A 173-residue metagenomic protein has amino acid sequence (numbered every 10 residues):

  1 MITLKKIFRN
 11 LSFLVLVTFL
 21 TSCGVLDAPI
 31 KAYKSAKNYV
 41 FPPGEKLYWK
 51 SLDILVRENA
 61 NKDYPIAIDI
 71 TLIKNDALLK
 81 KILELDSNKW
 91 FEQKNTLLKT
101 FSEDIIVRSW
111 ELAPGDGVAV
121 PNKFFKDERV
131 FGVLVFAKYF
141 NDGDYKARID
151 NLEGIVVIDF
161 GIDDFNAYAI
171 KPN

Functional and structural regions predicted by a protein language model:
I2-S12: Bacterial N-terminal signal peptides that target proteins for export
D27-V40, N141-N173: Glycine-rich, aromatic-bearing surface loops/beta-hairpins
A32-I54: Post-signal peptide N-terminal segment of mature Sec-exported envelope proteins
S51-S87: Early exported N-terminus immediately downstream of N-terminal targeting peptides
E84-K126: Tryptophan-paired
R129-F140: A short, solvent-exposed beta-strand micro-motif common in secreted/extracellular proteins
